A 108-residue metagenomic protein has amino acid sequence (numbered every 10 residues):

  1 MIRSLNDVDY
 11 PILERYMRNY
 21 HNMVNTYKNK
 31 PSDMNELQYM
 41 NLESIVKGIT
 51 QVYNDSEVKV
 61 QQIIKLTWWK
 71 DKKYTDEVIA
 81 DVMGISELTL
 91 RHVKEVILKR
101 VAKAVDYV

Functional and structural regions predicted by a protein language model:
M1-D55, V78, V105-V108: N-terminal interaction/assembly modules
V24, K72-Y74, V101: A short hydrophobic/aromatic micro-motif that marks alpha-helical segments and, especially, helix-coil
I63-I64: A short pre-motif secondary-structure segment
T67-W68: Short helix-to-turn junction characteristic of helix-turn-helix DNA-binding domains, especially the helix
D71-S86: Helix-turn-helix DNA-binding module
G84-D106: DNA-recognition helix of helix-turn-helix
